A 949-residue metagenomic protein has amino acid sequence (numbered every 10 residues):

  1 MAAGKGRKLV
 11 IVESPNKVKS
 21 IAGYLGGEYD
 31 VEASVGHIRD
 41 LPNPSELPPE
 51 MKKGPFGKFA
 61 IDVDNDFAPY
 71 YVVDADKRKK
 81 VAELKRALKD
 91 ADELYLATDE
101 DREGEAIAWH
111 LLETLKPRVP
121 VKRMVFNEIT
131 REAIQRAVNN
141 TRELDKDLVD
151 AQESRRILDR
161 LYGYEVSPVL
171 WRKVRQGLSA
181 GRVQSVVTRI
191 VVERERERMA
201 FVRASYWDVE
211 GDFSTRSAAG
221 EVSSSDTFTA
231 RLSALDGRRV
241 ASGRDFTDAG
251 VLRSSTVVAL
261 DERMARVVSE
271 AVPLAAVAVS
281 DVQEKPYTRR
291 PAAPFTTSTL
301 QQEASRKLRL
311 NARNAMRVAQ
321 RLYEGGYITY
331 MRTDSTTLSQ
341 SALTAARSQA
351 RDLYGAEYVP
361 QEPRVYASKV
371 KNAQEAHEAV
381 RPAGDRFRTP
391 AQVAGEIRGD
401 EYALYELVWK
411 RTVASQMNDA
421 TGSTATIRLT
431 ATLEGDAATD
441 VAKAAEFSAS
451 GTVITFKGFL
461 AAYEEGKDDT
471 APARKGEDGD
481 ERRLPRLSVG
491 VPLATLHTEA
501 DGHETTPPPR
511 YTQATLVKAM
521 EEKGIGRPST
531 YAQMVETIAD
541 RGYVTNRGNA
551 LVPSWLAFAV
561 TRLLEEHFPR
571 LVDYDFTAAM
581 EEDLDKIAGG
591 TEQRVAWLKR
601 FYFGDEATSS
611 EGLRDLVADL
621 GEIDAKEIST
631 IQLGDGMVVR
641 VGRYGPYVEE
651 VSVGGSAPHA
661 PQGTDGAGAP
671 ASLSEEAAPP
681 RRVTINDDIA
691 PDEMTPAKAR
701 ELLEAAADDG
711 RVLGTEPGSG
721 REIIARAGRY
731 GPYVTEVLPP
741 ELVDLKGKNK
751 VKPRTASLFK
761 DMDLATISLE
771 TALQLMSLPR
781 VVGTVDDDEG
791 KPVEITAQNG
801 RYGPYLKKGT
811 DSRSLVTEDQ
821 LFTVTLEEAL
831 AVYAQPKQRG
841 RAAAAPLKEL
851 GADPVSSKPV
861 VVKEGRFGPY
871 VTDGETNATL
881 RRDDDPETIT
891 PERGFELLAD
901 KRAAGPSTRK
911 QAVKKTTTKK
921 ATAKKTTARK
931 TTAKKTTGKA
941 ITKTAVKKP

Functional and structural regions predicted by a protein language model:
M1-R156, E165, F246, S255-R266 (+1 more regions): Intrinsically disordered, low-complexity regulatory segments
A2-L9, K19-S20, G27-Y29, T114 (+11 more regions): Basic, low-complexity terminal or inter-domain segments flanking catalytic cores
D76, A82-E83, K89, I129-F213 (+1 more regions): C-terminal or mid-to-C-terminal helical accessory/interaction module adjacent to the motor/catalytic core
D99, Q301-E303, K307-N311, A315: A conserved hydrophobic secondary-structure block that centers on an alpha-helix together with its immediately flanking
K173-G177, V192-L260, K307, G458: C-terminal helical "lid" subdomain and adjoining coupling/linker elements of P-loop NTPases
V268-A293, S298, A304, V491 (+1 more regions): Pre-Walker A segment
